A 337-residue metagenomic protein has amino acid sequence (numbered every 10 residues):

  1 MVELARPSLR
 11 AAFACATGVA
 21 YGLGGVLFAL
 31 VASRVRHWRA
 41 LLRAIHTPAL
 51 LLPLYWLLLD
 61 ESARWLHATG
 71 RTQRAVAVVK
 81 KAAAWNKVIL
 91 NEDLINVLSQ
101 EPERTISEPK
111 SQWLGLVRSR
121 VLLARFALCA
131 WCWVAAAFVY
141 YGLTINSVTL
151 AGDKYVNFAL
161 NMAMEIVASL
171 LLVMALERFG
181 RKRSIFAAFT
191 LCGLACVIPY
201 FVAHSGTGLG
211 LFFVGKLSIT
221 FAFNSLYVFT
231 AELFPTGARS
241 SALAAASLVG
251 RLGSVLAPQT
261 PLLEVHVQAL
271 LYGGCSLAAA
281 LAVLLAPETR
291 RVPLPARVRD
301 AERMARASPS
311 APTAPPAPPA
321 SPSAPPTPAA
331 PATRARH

Functional and structural regions predicted by a protein language model:
M1-G18: Cytoplasmic helix-loop-helix junction between adjacent transmembrane helices in 12-TM secondary transporters
V2-R6, V35, H67-G70, A151 (+2 more regions): Short helix-loop-helix connector
R6-A11, T72, L122-R125, R181 (+2 more regions): Cytoplasm-facing, short amphipathic helices at loop-to-helix transitions on the intracellular side of 12-TM secondary
A11-C15, V31, A49, L57-W65 (+6 more regions): Short interface patches used for recognition in eukaryotic signaling and trafficking proteins
G18, W133-A136, T144-R306: C-terminal transmembrane bundle
Y21-R36, A40, A257: Fourth transmembrane helix
V35-R104, G273-S310: Central mid-sequence intracellular linker of multi-pass
A84-I145, T149-L150, P312-P315, P319-A320 (+1 more regions): Flexible cytoplasmic loops linking transmembrane helices in multi-pass membrane transporters
